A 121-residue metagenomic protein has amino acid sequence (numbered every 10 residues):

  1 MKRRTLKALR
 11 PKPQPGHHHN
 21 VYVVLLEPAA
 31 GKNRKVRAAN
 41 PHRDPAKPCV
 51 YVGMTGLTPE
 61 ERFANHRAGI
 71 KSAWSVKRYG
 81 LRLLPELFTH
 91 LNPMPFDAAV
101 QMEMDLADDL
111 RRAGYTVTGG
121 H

Functional and structural regions predicted by a protein language model:
M1-A64, D97-D105: GIY-YIG nuclease catalytic motif and its immediate N-terminal context
P59-E60, A64-H121: Aromatic/basic micro-patches that form nucleic-acid/chromatin recognition or nuclease catalytic surfaces
